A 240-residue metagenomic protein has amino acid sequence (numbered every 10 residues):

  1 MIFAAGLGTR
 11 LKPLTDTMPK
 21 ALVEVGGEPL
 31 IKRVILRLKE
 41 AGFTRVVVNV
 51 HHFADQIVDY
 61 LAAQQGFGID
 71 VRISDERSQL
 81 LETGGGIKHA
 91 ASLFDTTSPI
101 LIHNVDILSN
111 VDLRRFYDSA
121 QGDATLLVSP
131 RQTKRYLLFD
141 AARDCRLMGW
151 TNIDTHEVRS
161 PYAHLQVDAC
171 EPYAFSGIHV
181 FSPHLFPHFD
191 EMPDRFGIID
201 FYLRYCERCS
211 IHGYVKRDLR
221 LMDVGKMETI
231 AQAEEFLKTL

Functional and structural regions predicted by a protein language model:
M1-D16, K39-A41: N-terminal nucleotide-binding beta1-loop-alpha1 segment
I2, E28-N104, R115, M192-P193 (+2 more regions): Conserved N-terminal catalytic core of the sugar/cofactor nucleotidyltransferase
L7, M18, F53, R77 (+2 more regions): A generic "binding-loop/recognition-motif" signal
L11, I57-L61, F189, A233: Hydrophobic packing residues within well-ordered alpha-helices of enzyme cores
T17-L30: Short catalytic helix/loop segments, enriched in acidic residues and glycine and frequently bearing histidine
A21, D70-R72, S210-H212: Conserved beta-strand segments of alpha/beta enzyme cores
S98-L101, L108, R114-D118, R131-T133 (+1 more regions): Catalytic-core segments of class I nucleotidyltransferases/pyrophosphorylases that form NMP-activated intermediates
G122-P130: A short, conserved acidic/glycine-rich loop-to-beta-strand motif that forms the donor nucleotide-sugar/metal
